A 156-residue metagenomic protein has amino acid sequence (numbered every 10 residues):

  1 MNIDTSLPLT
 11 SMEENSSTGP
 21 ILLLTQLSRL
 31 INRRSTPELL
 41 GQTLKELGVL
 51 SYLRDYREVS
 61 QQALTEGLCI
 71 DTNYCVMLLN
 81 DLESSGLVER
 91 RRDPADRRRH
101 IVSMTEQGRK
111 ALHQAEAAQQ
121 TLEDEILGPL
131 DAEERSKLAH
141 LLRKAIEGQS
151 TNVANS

Functional and structural regions predicted by a protein language model:
M1-G41: N-terminal leader segment of winged-helix/HTH proteins
N2-I3, L7, N32, N80-I146: Charged, amphipathic alpha-helical coiled-coil/dimerization segments
M12-N15, G128-E133, N152-S156: Hydrophobic/aromatic-rich alpha-helical bundle segments in the mid-to-C-terminal region
S16, Q42, L53, A115 (+1 more regions): Residue-level marker of regulatory loop/turn positions in helix-turn-helix DNA-binding domains and in histidine
G19-L22, G48, A63, N73 (+2 more regions): Active-site phosphate/pyrophosphate-handling residues
L22-R29, S51, H140-R143, E147: Generic alpha-helical structural context detector
R29-Y74, S85, I101, V153-S156: N-terminal helix-turn-helix DNA-binding core of bacterial DNA-binding proteins
